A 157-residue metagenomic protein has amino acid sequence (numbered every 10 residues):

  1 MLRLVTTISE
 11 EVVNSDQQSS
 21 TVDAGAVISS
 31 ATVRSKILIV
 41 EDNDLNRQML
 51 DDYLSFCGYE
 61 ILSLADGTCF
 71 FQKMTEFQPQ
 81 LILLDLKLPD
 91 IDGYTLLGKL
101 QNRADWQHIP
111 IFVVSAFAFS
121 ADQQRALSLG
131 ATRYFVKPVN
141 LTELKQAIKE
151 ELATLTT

Functional and structural regions predicted by a protein language model:
M1, V139-I148: C-terminal output helix
M1-I28: C-terminal catalytic ATP-binding subdomain
E41: Conserved acidic carboxylate
Q48-F56: Charged docking surfaces used in two-component/phosphorelay signaling
F77-L83, L88: Active-site beta3 strand of CheY-like receiver
P89, Q107, F119: The feature encodes the CheY-like receiver
